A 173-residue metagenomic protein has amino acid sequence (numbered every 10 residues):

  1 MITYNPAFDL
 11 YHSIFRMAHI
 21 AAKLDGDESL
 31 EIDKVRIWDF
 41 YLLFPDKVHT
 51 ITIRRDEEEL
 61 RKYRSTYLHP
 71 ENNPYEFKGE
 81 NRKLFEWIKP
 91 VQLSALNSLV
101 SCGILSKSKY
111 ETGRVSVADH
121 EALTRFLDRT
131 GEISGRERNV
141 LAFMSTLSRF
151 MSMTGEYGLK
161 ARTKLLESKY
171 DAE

Functional and structural regions predicted by a protein language model:
M1-F77: Short, amphipathic alpha-helical interface elements at domain boundaries that mediate macromolecular binding
L24, P45, G103-S106, T154 (+1 more regions): Short secondary-structure junctions and interdomain/linker hinges
E58-K62, V91-A95, T130: Charge-enriched amphipathic alpha-helical scaffolds
E80: Donor-sugar nucleotide-binding helix/loop cap in glycosyltransferases
F85-S101: Short amphipathic alpha-helical interaction segments
N97-E111: A short, conserved structural fragment
T112-A118: Minor-groove-contacting beta-hairpin "wing" of winged helix-turn-helix DNA-binding domains
E121-E173: Short, amphipathic alpha-helical interaction segments positioned at domain boundaries
